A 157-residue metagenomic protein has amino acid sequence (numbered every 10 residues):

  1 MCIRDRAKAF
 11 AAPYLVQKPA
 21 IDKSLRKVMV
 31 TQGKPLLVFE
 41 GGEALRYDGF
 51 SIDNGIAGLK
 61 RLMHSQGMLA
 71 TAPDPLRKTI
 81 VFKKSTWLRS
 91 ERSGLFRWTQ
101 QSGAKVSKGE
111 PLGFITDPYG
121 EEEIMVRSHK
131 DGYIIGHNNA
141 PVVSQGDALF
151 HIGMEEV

Functional and structural regions predicted by a protein language model:
I3-V157: Structured catalytic-domain cores with a bias toward divalent-metal coordination
